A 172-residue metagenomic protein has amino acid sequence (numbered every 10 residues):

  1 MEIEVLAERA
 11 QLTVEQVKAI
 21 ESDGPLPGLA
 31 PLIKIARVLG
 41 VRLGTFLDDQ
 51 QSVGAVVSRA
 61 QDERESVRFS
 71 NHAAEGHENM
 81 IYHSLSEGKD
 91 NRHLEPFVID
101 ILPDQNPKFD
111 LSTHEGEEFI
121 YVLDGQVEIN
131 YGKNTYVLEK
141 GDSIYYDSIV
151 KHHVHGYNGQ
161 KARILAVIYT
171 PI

Functional and structural regions predicted by a protein language model:
M1, L12, P27-A30, Y136: Residue-level signal for the short linker/turn that defines the boundary of a DNA-recognition helix
M1-A19: Short alpha-helical DNA-recognition segment
A30-T45: DNA major-groove recognition helix of helix-turn-helix/homeodomain DNA-binding modules
T45-V56: Short amphipathic recognition helices of helix-turn-helix/homeodomain-type DNA-binding modules
D62-H72, E78-G88, P96-H114, S148-K151: Conserved short histidine dyad/triad with adjacent acidic residue
E78-I81, E139-K140, S148-I172: Ligand-binding loop in jelly-roll beta-barrel domains
L85, G132-S148: Short acidic-glycine-tyrosine-enriched beta hairpin
H114-G132: Glycine- and acidic-residue-biased ligand/ion/polar-headgroup-sensing regions
